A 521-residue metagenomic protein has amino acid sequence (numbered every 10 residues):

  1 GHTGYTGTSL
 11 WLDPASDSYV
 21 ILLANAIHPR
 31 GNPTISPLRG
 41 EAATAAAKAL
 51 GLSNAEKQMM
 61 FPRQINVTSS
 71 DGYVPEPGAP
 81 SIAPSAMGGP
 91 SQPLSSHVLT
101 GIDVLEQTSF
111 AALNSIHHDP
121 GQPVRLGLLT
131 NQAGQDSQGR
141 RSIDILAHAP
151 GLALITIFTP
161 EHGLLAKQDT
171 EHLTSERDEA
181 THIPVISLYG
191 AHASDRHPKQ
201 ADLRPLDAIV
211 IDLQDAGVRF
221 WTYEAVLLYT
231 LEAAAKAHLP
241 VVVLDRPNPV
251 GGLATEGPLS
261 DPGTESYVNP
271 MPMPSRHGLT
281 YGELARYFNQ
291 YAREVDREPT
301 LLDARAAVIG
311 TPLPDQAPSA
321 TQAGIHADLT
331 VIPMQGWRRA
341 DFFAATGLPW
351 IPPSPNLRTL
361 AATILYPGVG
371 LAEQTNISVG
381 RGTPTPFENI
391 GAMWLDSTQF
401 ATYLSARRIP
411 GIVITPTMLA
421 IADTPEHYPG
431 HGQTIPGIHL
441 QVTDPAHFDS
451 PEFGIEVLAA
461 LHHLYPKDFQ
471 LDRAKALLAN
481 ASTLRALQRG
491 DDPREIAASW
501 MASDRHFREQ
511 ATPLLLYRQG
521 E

Functional and structural regions predicted by a protein language model:
G1-A86: Catalytic loop of the DD-peptidase/beta-lactamase superfamily, centered on the K-T-G motif and neighboring
A153-E161, L244: Short internal beta-strands
L165-E171, V242-E265: Glycine-rich, charge-decorated loop segments at or immediately adjacent to ligand/cofactor-binding or catalytic sites
E171-L206: Glycine-rich oxoanion-binding loops at beta->alpha junctions
D215-L227: Glycine/threonine-rich flexible loop motifs
E265-Y366: Conserved anion/nucleotide-ligand pocket segment
G336-I421: Glycine-rich, aromatic-lined ligand/substrate-binding cores of catalytic and carbohydrate-binding domains
G391-S499: Conserved functional hotspot residues or short segments at active or partner-binding sites across diverse domains
